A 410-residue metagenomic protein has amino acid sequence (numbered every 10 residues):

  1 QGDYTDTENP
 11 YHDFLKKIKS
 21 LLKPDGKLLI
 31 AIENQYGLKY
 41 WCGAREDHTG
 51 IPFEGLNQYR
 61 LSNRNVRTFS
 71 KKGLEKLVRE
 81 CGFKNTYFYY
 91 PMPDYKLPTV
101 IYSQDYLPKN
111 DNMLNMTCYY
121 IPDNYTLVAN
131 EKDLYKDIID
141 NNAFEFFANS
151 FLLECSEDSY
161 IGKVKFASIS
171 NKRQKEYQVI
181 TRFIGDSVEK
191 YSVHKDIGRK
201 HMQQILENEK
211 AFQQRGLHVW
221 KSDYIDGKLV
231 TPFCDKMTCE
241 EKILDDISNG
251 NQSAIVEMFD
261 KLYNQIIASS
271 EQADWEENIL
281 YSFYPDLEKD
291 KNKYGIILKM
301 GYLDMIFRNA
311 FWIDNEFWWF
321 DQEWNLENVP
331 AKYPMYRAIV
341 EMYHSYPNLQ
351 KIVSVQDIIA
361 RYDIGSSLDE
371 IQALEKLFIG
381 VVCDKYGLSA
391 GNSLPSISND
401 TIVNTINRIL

Functional and structural regions predicted by a protein language model:
T7-K27: A short glycine-rich, Lys/Arg-flanked "PGG" loop and its adjoining helix->strand segment in the class I
L29-P52: Conserved class I S-adenosyl-L-methionine
H48-R60, S282-K351: Catalytic activation segment of kinase domains across protein kinase-like and atypical kinase folds
R64-Y90: Short alpha-helix
N85-N124: Conserved catalytic loop of SAM-dependent methyltransferase domains
A167-K210: ATP-binding glycine-rich loop module of kinase domains
H218-D286: Conserved structural core of kinase catalytic domains
Y302, W318-I409: C-lobe/activation-segment region of protein kinase-like
